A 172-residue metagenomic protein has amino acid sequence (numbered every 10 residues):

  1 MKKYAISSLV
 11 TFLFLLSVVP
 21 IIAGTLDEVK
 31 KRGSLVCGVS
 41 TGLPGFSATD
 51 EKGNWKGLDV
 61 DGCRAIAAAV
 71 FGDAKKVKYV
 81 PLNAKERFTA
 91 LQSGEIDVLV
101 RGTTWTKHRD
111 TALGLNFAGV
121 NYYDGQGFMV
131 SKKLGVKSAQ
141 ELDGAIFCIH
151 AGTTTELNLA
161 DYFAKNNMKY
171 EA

Functional and structural regions predicted by a protein language model:
K2-L13, P20-K78: N-terminal hydrophobic or amphipathic helices and topogenic motifs
R32, S40, A65, A69-D73 (+6 more regions): Structured segments of extracytoplasmic/periplasmic soluble domains in secreted or envelope-associated proteins
S34-S40, K56, Q140-E156: Short loop->beta-strand "edge-of-pocket" segments that line small-molecule binding or catalytic clefts across diverse
G42, T104-W105, S131-G135, F147-T155: Short coil/turn segments
T49-K52, R64-K75, F117, T155-A172: Ligand-binding cleft/hinge of the Venus flytrap
G53-D61, L82-K85, I149-T154: Soluble non-cytosolic domains of exported or imported proteins
R64, A68, K76-E141: Acidic, polar ligand-binding/catalytic clefts
Y123-Q126, G152-L159: Histidine/lysine/aspartate-rich catalytic loop segments that bind and position anionic ligands
